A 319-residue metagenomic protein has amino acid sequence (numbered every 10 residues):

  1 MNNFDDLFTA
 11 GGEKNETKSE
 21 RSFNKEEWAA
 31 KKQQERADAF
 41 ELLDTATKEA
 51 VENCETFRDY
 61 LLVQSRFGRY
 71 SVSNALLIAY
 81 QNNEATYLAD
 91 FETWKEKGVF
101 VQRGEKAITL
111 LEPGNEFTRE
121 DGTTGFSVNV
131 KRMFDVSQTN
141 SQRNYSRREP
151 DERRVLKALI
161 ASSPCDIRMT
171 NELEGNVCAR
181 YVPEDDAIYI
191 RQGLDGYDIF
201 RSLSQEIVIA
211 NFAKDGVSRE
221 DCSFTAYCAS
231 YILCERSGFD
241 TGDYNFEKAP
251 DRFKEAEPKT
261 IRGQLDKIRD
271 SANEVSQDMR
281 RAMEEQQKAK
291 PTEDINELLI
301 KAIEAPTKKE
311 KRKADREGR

Functional and structural regions predicted by a protein language model:
M1-G318: N-terminal accessory/interface modules of nucleic-acid-binding and processing proteins
